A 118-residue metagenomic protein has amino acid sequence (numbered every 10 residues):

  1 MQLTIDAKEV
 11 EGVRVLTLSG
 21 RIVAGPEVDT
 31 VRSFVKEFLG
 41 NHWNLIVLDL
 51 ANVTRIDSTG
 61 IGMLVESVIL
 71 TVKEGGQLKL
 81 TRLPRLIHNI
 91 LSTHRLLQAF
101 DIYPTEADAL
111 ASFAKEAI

Functional and structural regions predicted by a protein language model:
M1-T17: Short beta-strand/loop segment at the start of cytosolic alpha/beta domains
V13-I22, A117: Short, low-complexity, intrinsically disordered N-terminal segments
I22-F100: Amphipathic alpha-helical interaction surfaces in cytosolic regulatory modules
R85, A107-D108: Acidic phosphotransfer microenvironment of two-component signaling modules
D101-T105: Short acidic-hydrophobic, aromatic-tinged amphipathic segments that line or gate anion-handling sites
L110-I118: Short, charged, intrinsically disordered terminal tails
